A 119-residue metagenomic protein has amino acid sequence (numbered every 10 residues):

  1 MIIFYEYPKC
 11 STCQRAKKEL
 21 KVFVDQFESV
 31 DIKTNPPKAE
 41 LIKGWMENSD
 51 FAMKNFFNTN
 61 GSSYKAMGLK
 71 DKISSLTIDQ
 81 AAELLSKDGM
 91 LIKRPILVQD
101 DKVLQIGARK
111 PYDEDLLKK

Functional and structural regions predicted by a protein language model:
M1-I32: Local sequence-structure signature of Cys/Sec-based thiol-disulfide redox active-site neighborhoods
T34-K119: Thiol/selenol-based redox catalytic cores and closely related redox-interacting motifs
